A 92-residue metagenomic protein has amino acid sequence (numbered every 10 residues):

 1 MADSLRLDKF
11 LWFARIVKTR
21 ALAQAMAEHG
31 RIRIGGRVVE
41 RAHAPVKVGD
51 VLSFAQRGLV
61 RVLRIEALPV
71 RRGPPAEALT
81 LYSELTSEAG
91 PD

Functional and structural regions predicted by a protein language model:
M1-K9, F13, R20-A25, R33-D92: Strongly charged
G30: Glycine-centered, phosphate/nucleic-acid-interacting loop/turn motifs that mediate DNA/RNA or nucleotide
